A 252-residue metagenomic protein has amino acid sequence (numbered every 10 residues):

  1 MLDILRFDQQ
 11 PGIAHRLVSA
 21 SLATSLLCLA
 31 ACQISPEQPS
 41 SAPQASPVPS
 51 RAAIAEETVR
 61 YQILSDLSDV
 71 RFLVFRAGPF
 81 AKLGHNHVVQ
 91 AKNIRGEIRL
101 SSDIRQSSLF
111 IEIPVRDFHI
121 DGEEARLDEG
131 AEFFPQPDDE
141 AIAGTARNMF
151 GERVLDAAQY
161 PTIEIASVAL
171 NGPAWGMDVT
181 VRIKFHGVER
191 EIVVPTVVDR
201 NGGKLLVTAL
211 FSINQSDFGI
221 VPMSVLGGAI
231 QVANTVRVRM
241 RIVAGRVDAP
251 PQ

Functional and structural regions predicted by a protein language model:
M1-H15: N-terminal secretory signal peptides that target proteins for export/translocation
I4-L5, L22, M223: N-terminal hydrophobic alpha-helix used for membrane targeting or insertion
P11-I13, A23, D248: N-terminal processing/targeting junctions
I13, L17-S19, P47: Detector for intrinsically disordered, low-structure N-terminal pre-sequences
S19-A30: Bacterial N-terminal signal peptides
C32-Q252: Low-complexity, acidic/polar, glycine-enriched regions of mature
